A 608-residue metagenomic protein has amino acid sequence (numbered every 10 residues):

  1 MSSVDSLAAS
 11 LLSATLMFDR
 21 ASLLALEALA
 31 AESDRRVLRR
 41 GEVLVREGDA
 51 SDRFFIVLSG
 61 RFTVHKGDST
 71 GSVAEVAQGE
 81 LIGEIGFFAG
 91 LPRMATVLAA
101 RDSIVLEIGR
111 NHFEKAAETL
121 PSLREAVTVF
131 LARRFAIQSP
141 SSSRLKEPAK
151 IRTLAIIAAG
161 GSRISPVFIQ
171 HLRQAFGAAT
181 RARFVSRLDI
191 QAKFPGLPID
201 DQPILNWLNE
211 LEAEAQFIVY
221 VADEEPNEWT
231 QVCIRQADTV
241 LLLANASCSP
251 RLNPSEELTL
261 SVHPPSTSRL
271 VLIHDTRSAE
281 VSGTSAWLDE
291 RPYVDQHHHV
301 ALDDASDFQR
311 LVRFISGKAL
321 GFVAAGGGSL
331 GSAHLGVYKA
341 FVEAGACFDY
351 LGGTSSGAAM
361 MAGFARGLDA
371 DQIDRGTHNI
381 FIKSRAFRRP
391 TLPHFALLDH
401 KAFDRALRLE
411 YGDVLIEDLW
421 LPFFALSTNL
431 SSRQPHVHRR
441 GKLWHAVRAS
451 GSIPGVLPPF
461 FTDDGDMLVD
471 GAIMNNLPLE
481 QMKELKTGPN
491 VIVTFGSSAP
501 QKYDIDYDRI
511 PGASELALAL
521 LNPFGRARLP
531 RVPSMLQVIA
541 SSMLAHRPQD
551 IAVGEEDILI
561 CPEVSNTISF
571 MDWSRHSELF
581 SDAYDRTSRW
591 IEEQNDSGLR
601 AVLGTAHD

Functional and structural regions predicted by a protein language model:
M1-P166: Cytosolic regulatory regions built on CNB/CRP/Popeye-like sensor folds
R36-L38, V76, I108, V185 (+3 more regions): Hydrophobic residues at beta-strand termini and immediately following loops that shape nucleotide-binding pockets
R144-A178, A182-R187, L320-V323: Walker A (P-loop) phosphate-binding motif
I169, M360-M361: Short helix immediately C-terminal to the catalytic nucleophile in hydrolase catalytic domains
R183-E210: Phosphate-binding loop that captures ATP/GTP phosphates
I199, L205-N206, L211-F217, E225-G352 (+1 more regions): Patatin-like phospholipase
G353, G357: Gly/Ala-rich beta-loop-alpha elbow adjacent to hydrolase catalytic centers
